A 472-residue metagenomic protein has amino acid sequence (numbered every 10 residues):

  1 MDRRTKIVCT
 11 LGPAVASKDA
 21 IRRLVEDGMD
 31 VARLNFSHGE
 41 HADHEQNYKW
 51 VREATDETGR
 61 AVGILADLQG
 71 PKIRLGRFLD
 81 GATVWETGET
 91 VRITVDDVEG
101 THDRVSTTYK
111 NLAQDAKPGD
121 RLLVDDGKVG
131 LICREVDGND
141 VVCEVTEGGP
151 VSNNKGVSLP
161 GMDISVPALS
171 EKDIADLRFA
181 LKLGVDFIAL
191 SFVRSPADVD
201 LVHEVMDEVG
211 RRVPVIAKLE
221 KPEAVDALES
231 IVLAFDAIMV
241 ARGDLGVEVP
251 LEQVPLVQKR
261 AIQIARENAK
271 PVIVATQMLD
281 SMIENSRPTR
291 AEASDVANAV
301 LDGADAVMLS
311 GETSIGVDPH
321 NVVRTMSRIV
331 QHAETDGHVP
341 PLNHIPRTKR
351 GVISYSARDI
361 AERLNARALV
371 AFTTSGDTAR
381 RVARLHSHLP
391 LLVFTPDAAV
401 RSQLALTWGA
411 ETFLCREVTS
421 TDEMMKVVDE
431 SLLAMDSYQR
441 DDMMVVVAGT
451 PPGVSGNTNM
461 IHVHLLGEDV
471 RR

Functional and structural regions predicted by a protein language model:
M1-R472: Non-catalytic helical/linker scaffolds that mediate oligomerization, partner binding, and domain coupling around large
